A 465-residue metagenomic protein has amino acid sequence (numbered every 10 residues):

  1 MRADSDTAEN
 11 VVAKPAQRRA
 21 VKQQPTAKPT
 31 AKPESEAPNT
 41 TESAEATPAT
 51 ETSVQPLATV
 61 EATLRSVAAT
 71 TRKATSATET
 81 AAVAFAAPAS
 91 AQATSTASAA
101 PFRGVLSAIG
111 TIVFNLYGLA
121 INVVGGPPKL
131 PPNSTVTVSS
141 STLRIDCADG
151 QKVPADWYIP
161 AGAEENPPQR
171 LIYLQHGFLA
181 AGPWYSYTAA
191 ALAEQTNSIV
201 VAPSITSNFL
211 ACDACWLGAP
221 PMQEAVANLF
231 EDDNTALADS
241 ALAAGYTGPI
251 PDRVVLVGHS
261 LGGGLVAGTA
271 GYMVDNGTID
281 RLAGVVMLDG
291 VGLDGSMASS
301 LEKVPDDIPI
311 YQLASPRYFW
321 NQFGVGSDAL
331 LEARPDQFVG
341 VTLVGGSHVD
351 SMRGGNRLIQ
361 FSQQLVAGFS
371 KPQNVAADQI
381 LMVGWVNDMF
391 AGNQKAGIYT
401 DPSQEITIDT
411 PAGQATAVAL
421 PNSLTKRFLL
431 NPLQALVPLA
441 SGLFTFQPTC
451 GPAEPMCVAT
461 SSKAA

Functional and structural regions predicted by a protein language model:
M1-C147, E164-E165, F369, Q373-D378 (+1 more regions): Composition-driven, intrinsically disordered low-complexity tracts enriched in small residues
A148-G162: A short loop-to-beta-strand scaffold at the N-terminal edge of the catalytic core in hydrolase folds
N166-G177: Short beta-strand element of the alpha/beta-hydrolase
L171, N197-S204, G284, V339: A fold-wide structural signal in alpha/beta-hydrolase
P183-A202: Short amphipathic alpha-helix adjacent to the substrate-entry channel of hydrolases
C215-P251: Alpha/beta-hydrolase active-site loop
A243-Y246, D252-D306: Primarily recognizes the serine-hydrolase "nucleophile elbow" in alpha/beta-hydrolase and SGNH/GDSL folds
A283-S351: The feature captures the conserved acid-bearing segment of alpha/beta-hydrolase catalytic domains
